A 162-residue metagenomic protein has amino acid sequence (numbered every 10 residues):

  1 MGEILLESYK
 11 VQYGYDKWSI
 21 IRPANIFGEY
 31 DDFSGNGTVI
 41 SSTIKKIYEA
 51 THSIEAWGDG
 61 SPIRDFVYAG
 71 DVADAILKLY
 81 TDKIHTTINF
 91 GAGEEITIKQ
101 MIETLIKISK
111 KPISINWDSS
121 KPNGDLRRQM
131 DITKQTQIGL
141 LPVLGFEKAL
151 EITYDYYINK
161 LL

Functional and structural regions predicted by a protein language model:
M1-L5, G28-D32, P122: Structured catalytic cores of enzymes that bind and process phosphorylated ligands/cofactors
M1-R22, I44-T51: Active-site Tyr-X1-5-Lys
D16, I21-I40, I63: Flexible, glycine-rich beta-alpha linker
E49-L162: C-terminal substrate-binding subdomain of Rossmann-fold SDR/epimerase-dehydratase oxidoreductases
